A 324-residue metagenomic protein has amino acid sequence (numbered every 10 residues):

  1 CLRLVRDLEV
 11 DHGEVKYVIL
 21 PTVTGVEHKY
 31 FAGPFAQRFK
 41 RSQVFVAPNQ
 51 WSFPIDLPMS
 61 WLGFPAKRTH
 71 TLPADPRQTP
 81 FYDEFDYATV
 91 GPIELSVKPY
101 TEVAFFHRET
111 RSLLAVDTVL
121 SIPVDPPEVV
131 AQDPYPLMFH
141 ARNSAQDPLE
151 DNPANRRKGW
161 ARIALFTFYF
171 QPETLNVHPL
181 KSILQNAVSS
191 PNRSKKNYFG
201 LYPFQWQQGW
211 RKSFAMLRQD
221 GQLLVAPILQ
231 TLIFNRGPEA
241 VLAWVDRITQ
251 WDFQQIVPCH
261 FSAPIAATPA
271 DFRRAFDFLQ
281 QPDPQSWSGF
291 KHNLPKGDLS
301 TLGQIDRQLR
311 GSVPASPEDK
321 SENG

Functional and structural regions predicted by a protein language model:
C1-D7, V103-H107, S112-D117: Conserved beta-strand hairpin/beta-sheet module of binuclear metal-dependent hydrolase folds, prominently
C1-R3, V26-F31, W51-I55: Short, charged/polar "capping" segments at the starts of alpha-helices and the immediately preceding loops
D7-Y17, V23, Y30-R38, P123 (+1 more regions): Cap/insert and terminal regions of metallo-dependent hydrolase folds
V15, Y100-E102, T110-R111, F253: Short, surface-exposed beta-edge/turn micro-motifs
K16-V23, S42-S52: Short internal beta-strands
I19, V44-A47, L113-T118, Q255-C259: A structural signal for short, well-ordered beta-strand segments and their strand-loop junctions that often border
A47-V103: Metallo-beta-lactamase
D56-P58, K98-V103, L114-V119, P123-V129: A short secondary-structure junction signal
